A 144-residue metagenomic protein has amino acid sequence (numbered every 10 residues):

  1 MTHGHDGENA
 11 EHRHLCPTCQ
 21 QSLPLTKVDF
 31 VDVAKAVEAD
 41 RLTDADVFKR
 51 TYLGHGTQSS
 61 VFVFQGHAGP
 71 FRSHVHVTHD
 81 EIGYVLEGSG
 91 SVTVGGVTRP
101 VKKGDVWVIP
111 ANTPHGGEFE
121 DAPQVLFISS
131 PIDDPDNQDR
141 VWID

Functional and structural regions predicted by a protein language model:
M1-S59, V63, R72-S73, W142-D144: A short, N-terminal "cap"/entry segment at the start of jelly-roll beta-barrel domains of the cupin/DSBH fold
T57-S59, H67-P70, S89, T98 (+1 more regions): Short, charged/polar surface micro-motifs in flexible loops or helix N-caps
G66, V75-V92: Short, conserved beta-strand element in jelly-roll/cupin
P70, S89-S91, P114, Q124: Structural motif
L86-E87, K102-K103, D121: A cytosolic small-molecule/anion-sensing beta-strand core signal
T93-V97, E120: Short strand-coil-strand connectors
G96-A111: Short acidic-glycine-tyrosine-enriched beta hairpin
A111-D136: Ligand-binding loop in jelly-roll beta-barrel domains
